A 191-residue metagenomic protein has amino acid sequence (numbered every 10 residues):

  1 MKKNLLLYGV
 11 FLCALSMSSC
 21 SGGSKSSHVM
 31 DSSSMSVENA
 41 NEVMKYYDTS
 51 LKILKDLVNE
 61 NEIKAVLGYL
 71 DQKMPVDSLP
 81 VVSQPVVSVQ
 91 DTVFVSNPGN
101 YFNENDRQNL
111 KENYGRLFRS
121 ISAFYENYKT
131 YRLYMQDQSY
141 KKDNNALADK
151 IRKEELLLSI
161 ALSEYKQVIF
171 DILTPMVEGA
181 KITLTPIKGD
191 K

Functional and structural regions predicted by a protein language model:
M1-L7: Bacterial N-terminal signal peptides that target proteins for export
L6, N59, N103, L133-Q136 (+3 more regions): Generic surface-pattern signal
L7-A14: Hydrophobic helical h-region of N-terminal Sec-dependent signal peptides in bacterial secretory/periplasmic proteins
S16-S19: C-terminal motif of bacterial Sec signal peptides marking the signal peptidase cleavage site
S21-G23: Bacterial signal peptide processing site
K25-A161: Leu/Val/Ala/Ile-rich N-terminal alpha-helices, chiefly Sec-type signal peptides and the beginnings
A148-K191: Extended amphipathic alpha-helical interaction segments
